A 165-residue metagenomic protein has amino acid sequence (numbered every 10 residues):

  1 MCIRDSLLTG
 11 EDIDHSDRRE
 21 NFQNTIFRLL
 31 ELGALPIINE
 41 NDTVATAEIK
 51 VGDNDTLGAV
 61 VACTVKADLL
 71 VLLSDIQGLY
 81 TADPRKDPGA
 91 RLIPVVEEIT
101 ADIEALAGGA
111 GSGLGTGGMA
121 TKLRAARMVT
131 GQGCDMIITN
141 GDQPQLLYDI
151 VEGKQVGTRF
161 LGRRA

Functional and structural regions predicted by a protein language model:
R4-A165: C-terminal catalytic "cap/lid" subdomain
